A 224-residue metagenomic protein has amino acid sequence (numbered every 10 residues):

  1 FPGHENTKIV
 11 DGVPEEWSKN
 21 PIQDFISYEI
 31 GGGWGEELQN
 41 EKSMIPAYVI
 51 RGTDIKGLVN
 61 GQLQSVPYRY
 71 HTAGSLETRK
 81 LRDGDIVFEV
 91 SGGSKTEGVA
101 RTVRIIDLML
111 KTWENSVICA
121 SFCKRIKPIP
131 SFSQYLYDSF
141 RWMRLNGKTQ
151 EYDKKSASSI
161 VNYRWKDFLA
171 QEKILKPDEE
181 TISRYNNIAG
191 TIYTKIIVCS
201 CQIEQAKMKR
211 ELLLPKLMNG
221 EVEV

Functional and structural regions predicted by a protein language model:
P2-H4, G35-K42, Q62-S65, E151-K154: Short coil/turn segments at secondary-structure boundaries
P2-W34, E179-V224: Non-catalytic DNA-recognition/assembly elements of restriction-modification systems
S18-R51, W165-D167, K173-L175: Extended boundary segments
Q23-Q39, T53-E89, G93-S94: Sequence-specific dsDNA recognition surfaces
V49, T102, C123-R125: Conserved hydrophobic/aromatic beta-strand scaffold that supports enzyme active sites
K56-P67, E89-C119, Q134, D138 (+1 more regions): Short, ligand-facing micro-motifs at secondary-structure edges
N115-C123, K148-S183: A short glycine-rich beta-alpha junction/loop motif
K124-L145: Glycine- and charge-enriched low-complexity intrinsically disordered segments
